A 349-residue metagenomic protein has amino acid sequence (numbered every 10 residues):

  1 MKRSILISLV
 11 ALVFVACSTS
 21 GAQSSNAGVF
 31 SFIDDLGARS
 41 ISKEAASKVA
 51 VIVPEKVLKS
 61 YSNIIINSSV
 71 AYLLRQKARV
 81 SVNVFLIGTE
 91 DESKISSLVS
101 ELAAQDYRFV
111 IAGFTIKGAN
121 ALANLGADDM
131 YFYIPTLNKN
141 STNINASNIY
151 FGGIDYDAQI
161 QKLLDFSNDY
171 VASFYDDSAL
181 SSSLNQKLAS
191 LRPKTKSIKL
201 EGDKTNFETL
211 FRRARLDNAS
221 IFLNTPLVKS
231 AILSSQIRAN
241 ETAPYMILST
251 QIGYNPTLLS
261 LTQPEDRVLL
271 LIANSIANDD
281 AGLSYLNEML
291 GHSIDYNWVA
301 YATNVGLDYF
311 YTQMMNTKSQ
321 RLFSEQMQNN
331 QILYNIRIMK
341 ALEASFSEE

Functional and structural regions predicted by a protein language model:
K2-E349: Extracytosolic ligand-binding ectodomains
